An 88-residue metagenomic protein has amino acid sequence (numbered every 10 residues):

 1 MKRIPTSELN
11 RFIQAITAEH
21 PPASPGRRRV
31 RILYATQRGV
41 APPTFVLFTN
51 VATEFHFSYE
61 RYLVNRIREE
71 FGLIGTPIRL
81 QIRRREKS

Functional and structural regions predicted by a protein language model:
M1-S88: C-terminal-of-GTPase-core extension/linker across diverse P-loop GTPases
